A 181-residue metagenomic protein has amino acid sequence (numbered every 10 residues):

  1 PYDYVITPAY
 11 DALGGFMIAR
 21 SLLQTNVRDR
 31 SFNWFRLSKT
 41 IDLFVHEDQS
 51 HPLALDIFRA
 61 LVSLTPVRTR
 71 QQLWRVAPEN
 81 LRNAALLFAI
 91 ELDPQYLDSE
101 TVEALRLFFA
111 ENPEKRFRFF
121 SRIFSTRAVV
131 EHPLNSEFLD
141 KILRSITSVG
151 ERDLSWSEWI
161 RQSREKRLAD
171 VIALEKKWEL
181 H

Functional and structural regions predicted by a protein language model:
Y2-S21: Accessory beta->alpha helical hairpin/"wing" motif in late/C-terminal subdomains of nucleic-acid enzymes
R20-H181: Extended amphipathic alpha-helical scaffold segments
